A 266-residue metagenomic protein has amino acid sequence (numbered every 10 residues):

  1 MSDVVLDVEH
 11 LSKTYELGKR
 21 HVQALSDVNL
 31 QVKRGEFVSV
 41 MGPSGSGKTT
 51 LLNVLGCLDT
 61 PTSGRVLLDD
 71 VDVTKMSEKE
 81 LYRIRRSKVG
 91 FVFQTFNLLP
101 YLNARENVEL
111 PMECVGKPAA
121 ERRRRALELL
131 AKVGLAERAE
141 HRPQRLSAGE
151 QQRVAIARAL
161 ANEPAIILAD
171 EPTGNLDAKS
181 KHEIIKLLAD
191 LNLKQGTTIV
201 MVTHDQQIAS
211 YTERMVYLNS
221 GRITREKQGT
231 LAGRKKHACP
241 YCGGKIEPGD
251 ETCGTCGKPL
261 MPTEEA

Functional and structural regions predicted by a protein language model:
D3, R234, P248: Flanking scaffold residues of small Cys/His-coordinated metal-binding clusters
D3-S220: ABC family nucleotide-binding domain
H204, P248-E251: Composition-driven, intrinsically disordered low-complexity tracts enriched in small residues
R222-H237: Conserved beta-strand-loop-alpha-helix hinge in the C-terminal portion of ABC ATPase nucleotide-binding domains
C239, C253: Short cysteine-rich clusters marking metal-coordination/redox-active sites
G243, G257: Cys/His-coordinated zinc-binding microdomains
K258-A266: Short Cys/His-rich micro-motifs in 6-15 aa windows
